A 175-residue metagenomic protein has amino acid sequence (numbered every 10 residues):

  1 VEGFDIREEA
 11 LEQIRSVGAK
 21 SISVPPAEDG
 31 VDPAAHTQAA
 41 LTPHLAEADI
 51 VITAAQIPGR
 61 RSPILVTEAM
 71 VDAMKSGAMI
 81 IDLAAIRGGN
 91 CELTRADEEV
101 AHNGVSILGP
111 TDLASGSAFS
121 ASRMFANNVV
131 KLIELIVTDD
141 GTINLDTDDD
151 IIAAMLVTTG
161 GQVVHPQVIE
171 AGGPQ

Functional and structural regions predicted by a protein language model:
V1-E47: Glycine-rich phosphate/diphosphate-binding loop of Rossmann-like nucleotide-binding domains
E2, I22, M79-I81, L108 (+1 more regions): Hydrophobic/aromatic beta-strand patches that form the interior of the parallel beta-sheet core in alpha/beta enzyme
R7, G30, A34-L45, P63 (+4 more regions): Generic structural signal for well-ordered, non-membrane alpha-helical segments in soluble metabolic enzymes
E9-E12, I86-N90, A114-S115: Short gly/pro/ser/thr-enriched loop/turn and capping motifs at secondary-structure boundaries
S16-K20, A46, I50, I57 (+2 more regions): Generic secondary-structure signature for well-ordered alpha-helical cores
A27-D29, I57-P58, L113-S115: A short, flexible beta-alpha/helix-coil linker loop
I50-P110: ADP-ribose/adenylate-binding Rossmann-like module
C91-Q175: Adenosine-phosphate binding glycine-rich loop
